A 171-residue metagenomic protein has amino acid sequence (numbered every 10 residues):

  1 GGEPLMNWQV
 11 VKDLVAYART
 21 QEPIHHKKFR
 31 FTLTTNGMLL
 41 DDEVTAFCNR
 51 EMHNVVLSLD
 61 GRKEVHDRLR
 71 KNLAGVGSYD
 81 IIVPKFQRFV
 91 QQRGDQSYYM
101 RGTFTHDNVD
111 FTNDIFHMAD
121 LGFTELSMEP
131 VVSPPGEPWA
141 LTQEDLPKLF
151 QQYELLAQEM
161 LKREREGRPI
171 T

Functional and structural regions predicted by a protein language model:
G1: Active-site-proximal, well-structured secondary-structure segments within enzyme catalytic domains
P4-R68, N72-P84, R88, G102-N113 (+1 more regions): Canonical radical SAM enzyme core domain
R68-D80, Q87, Q91-T171: Radical SAM enzyme [4Fe-4S]-AdoMet core and its adjacent flexible, acidic and glycine-rich loops/tails across
